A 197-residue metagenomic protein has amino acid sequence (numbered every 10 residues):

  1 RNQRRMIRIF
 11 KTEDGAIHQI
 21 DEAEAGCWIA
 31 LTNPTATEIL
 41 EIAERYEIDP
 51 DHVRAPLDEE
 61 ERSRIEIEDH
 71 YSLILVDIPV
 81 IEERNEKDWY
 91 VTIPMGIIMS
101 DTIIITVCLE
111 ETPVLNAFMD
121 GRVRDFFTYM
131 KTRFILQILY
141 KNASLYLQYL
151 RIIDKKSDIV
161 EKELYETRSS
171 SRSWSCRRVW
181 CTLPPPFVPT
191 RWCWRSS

Functional and structural regions predicted by a protein language model:
R1-S196: Peripheral, non-transmembrane regulatory/ligand-interaction domains of membrane transport proteins
